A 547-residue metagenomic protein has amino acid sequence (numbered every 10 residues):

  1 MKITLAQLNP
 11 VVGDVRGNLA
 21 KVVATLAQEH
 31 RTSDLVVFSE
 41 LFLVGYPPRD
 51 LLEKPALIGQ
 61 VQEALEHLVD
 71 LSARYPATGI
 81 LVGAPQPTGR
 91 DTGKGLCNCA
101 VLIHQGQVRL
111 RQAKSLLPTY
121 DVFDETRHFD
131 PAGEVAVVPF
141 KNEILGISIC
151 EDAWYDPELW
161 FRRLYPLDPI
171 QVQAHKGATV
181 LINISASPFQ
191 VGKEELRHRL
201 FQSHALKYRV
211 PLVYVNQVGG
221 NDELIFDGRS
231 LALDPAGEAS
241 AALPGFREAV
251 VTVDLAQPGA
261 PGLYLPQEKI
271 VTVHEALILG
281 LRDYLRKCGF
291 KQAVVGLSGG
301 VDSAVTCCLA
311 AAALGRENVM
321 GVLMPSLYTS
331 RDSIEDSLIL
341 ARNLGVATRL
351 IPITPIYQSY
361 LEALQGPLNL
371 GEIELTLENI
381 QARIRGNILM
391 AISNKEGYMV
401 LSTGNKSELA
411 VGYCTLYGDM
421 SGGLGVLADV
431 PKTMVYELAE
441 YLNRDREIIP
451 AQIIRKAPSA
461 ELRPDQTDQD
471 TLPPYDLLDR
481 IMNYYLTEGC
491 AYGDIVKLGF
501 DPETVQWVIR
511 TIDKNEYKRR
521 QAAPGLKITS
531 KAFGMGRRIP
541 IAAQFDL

Functional and structural regions predicted by a protein language model:
M1-G296, L309-R316, L323, N343 (+1 more regions): Enzyme catalytic cores with a strong preference for nitrogen-chemistry domains
R209, P235, P261-G299, S303-L547: ATP/NTP-dependent adenylation/nucleotidyl-transfer catalytic domains that generate, transfer, or process NMP-activated
